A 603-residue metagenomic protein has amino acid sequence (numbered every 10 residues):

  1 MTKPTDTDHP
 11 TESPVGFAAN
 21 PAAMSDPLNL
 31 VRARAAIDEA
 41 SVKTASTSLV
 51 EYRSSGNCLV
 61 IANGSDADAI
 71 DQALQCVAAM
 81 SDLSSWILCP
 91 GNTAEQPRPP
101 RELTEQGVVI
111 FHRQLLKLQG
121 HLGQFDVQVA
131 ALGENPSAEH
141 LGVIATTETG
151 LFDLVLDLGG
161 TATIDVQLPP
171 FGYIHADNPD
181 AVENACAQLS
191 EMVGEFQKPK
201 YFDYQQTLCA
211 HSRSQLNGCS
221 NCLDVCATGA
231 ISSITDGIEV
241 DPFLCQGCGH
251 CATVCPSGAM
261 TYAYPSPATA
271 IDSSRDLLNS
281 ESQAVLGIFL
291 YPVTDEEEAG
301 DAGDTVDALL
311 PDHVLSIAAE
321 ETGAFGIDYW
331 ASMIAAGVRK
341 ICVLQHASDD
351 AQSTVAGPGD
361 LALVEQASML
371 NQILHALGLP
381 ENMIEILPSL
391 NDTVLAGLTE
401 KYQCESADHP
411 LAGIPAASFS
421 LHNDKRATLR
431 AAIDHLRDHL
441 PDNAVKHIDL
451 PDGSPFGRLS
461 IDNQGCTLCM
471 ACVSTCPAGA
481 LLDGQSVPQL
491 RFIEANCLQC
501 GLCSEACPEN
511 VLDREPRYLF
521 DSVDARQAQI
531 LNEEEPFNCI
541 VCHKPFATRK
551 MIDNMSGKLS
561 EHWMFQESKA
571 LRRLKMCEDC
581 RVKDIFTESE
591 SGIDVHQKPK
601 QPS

Functional and structural regions predicted by a protein language model:
M1-I37, S232-T269: Helix-enriched interaction subdomains in cytosolic or periplasmic regions, typified by TIR/SEFIR signaling/NADase cores
T2-D224, Q283-E298, H375, E381-L482 (+4 more regions): Ferredoxin-type iron-sulfur electron-transfer modules and their immediate structural context
V77-S81, G303-L315: Short helix-loop-beta junction
S84-I87, I317-A318, K340-Q345: Short hydrophobic alpha-helical runs that function as membrane-insertion/retention elements
Q128, Y329-I386: Cofactor-cradling patches in redox/metallo enzymes
F202, N217-D241, Q246, H250-A268 (+4 more regions): Iron-sulfur cluster-binding cysteine motifs and their immediate structural context in ferredoxin-like electron-transfer
Y262-S282: A contiguous, basic/glycine-rich beta-loop/short-helix subdomain that forms a polymer-engagement track
V314, E321-A335: Non-catalytic interaction/regulatory modules that flank or connect domains
